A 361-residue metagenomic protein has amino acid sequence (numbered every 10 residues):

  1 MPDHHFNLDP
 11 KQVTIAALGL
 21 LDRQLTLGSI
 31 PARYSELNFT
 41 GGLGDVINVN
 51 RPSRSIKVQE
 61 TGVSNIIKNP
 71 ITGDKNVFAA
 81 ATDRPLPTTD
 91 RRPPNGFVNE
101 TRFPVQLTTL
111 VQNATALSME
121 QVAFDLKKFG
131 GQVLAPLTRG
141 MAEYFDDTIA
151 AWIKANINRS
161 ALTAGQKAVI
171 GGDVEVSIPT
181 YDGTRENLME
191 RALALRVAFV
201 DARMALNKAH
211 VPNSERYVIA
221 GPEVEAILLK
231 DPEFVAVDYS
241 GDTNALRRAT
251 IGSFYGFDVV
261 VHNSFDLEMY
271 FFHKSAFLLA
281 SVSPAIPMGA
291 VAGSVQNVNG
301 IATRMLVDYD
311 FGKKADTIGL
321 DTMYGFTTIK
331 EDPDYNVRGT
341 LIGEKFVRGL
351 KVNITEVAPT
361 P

Functional and structural regions predicted by a protein language model:
M1-L107, I354-P361: N-terminal "assembly arms/tails" that initiate or stabilize quaternary assembly in self-assembling proteins
P2-R33, L37, S53-I56, G171 (+2 more regions): Sequence/fold signature of self-assembling virion shell proteins
G41-L43, F97-N99, T109, P212 (+3 more regions): A short, structural micro-pattern
V49, R102-G165, A209-P222, Y309-M323: Long, contiguous amphipathic alpha-helices that act as assembly "spine/axial" helices in icosahedral shell and virion
V63-S64, T82-T89, H210, S253-F265: Glycine-centered small-residue hotspots that permit tight backbone geometry or close packing
I67, A151, A155-N156, D332 (+1 more regions): Residue-level signal for alpha-helical context at structural boundaries
F124-K208, G343-P361: Alpha-helical scaffold segments that mediate packing/assembly in large oligomeric complexes
F199-V235: Extended amphipathic alpha-helical segments with heptad-repeat/coiled-coil character used for oligomerization, fusion
